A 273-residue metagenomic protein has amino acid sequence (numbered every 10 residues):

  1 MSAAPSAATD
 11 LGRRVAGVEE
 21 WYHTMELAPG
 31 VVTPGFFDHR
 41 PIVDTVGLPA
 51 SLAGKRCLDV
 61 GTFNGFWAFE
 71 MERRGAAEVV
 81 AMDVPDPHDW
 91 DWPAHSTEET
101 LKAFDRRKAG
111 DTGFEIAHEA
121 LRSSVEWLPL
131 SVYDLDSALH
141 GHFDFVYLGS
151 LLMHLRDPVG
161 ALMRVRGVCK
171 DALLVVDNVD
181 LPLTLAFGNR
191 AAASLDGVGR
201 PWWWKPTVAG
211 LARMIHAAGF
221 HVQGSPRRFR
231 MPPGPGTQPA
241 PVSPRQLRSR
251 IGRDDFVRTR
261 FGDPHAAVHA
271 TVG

Functional and structural regions predicted by a protein language model:
T33-R56: Conserved alpha-helix/loop element of class I SAM-dependent methyltransferases that forms part of the SAM/SAH-binding
K55-F63: Conserved class I S-adenosyl-L-methionine
F66-L135: Class I SAM-dependent methyltransferase SAM/SAH-binding core
W127, A138, G224-G273: A C-terminal cap/extension of S-adenosyl-L-methionine-dependent methyltransferases that defines the acceptor-substrate
D144-D157: A short SAM/SAH-binding and catalytic strip from SAM-dependent methyltransferases
V159-A172, V179-L181: A short glycine-rich, Lys/Arg-flanked "PGG" loop and its adjoining helix->strand segment in the class I
L174-V198: Conserved class I S-adenosyl-L-methionine
A193-A209: Acceptor-substrate binding/catalytic loop of class I
